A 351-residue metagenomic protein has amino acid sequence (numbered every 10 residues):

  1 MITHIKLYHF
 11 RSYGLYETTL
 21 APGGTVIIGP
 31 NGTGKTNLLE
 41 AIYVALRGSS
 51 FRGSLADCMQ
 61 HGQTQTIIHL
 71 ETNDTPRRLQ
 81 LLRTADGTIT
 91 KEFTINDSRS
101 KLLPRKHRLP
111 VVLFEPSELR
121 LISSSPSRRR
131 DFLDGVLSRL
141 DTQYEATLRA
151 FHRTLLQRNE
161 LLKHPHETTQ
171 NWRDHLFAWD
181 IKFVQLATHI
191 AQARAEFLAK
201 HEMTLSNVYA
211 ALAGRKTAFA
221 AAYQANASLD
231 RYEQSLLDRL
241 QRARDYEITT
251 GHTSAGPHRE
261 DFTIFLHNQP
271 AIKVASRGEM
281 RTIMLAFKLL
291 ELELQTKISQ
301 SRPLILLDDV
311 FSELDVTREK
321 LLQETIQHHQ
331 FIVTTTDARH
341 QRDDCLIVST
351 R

Functional and structural regions predicted by a protein language model:
M1-P30, N171, H175-L304, E313-T317 (+3 more regions): Conserved NTPase motor "head" modules and their coupling/switch loops across ABC/AAA+ ATPases, GTPases, and GHKL ATPases
K35: Conserved lysine of the Walker
V44-R128, D134-L140, Y144, E202-N207 (+1 more regions): Nucleotide-state sensing region of NTPase/ATPase domains
A45, G135, R139, L161-H164 (+3 more regions): Conserved, well-folded catalytic cores of nucleic-acid-processing and energy-transducing macromolecular machines
R120, D131-Q170, D174-F177, I181-V184: Long, charged N-terminal accessory/stalk domains
D308-V310: Walker B catalytic acidic pair
R342-R351: A short helix-turn-beta junction within AAA+ P-loop NTPase domains corresponding to the substrate/partner-engaging
